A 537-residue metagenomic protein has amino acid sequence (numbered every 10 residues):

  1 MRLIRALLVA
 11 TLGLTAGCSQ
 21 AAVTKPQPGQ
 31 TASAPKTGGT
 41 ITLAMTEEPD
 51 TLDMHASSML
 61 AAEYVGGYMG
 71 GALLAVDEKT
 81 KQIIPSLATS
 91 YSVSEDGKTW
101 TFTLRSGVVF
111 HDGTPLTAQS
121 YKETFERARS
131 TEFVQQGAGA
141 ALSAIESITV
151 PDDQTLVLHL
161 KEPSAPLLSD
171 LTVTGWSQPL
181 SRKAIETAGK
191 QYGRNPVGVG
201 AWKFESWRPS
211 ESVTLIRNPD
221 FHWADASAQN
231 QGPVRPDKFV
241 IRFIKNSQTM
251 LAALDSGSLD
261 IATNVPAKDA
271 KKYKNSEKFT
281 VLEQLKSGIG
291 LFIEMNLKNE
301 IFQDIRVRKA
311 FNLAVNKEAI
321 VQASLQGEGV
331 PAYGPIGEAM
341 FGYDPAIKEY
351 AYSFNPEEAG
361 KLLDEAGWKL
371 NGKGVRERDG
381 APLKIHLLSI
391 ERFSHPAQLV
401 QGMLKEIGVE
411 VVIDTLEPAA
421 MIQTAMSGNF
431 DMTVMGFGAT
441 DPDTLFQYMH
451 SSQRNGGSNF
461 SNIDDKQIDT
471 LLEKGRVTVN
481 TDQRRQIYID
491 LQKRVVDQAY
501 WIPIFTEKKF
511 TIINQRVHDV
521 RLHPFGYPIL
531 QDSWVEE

Functional and structural regions predicted by a protein language model:
A44-E95, E126, V197, F525: N-terminal lobe/hinge region of extracytoplasmic solute-binding protein
G67, E162, R208-V213, A314-A346 (+3 more regions): Detector for C-terminal structural segments
E78, Q82, T172-K238, Q248 (+2 more regions): Gly/Pro-rich hinge or "lid" segments in bacterial periplasmic/extracellular proteins
T89-V134, P151, V157-H159, I301-Q303: Aromatic- and charge-enriched surface segment that lines or borders ligand/interaction sites
T103, A138-A184, A201-R208, R516: Surface-exposed binding/hinge segments that line and control ligand-binding clefts or catalytic entry sites
I148-T149, E205-I216, R242-N299, R306-A310 (+5 more regions): Extracellular/periplasmic solute-recognition and catalytic clefts
G193, F221-K272, Q401-G402, V409-E417: Ligand-site clamp/hinge motif
W202, N296, P331-N371, S389 (+1 more regions): Structural transition elements
